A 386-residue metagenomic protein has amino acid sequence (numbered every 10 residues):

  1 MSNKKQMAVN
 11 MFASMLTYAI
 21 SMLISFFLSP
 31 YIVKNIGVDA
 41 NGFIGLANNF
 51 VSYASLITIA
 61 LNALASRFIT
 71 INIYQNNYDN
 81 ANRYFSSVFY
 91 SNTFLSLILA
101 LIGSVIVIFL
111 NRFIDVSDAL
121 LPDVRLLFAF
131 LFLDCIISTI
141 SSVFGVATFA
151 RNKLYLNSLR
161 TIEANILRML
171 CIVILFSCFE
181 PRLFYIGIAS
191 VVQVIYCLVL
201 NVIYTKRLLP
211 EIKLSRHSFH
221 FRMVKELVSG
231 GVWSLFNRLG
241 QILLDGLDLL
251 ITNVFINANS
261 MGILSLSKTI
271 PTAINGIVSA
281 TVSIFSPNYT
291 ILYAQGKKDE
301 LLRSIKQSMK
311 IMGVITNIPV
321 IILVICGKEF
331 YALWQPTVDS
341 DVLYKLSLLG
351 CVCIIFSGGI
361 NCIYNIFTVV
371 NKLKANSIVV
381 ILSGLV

Functional and structural regions predicted by a protein language model:
M1-K4, A19, L101-I108, V146 (+6 more regions): C-terminal transmembrane helix end/exit motif
M1-M7, P122, L183-G187, N201-D245 (+2 more regions): Interhelical loop/hinge segments that connect adjacent transmembrane helices in multipass membrane
K4, I136-E163, V173-I174, F184 (+1 more regions): Membrane-interface junctions at transmembrane-helix termini in multi-pass inner-membrane proteins
Q6-I71, A100-S104, M169, S229-N259 (+1 more regions): Signature of the first transmembrane helix
A19, F89-D115, I174, V199 (+1 more regions): Alpha-helical transmembrane segments of multi-pass membrane transport and lipid-handling proteins
F26-A40, R112-D115, F176-F179, I242-A273 (+2 more regions): Helix-terminus/linker motif at the lipid-water interface of multi-pass membrane proteins
P30, I59-Q75, A150, L209-P210 (+3 more regions): Helix-loop junctions and terminal segments of transmembrane helices in multi-pass membrane transport/translocation
S158-L208, K268, L382-V386: Hydrophobic alpha-helical transmembrane segments
